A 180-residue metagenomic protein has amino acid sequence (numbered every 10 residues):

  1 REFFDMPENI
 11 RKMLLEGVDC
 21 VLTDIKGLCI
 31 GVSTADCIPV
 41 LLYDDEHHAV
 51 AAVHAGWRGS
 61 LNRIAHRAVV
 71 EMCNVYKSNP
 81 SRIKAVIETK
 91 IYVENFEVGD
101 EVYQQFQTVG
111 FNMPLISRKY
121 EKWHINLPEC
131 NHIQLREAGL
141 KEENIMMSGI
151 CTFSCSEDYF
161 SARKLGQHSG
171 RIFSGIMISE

Functional and structural regions predicted by a protein language model:
R1-E180: Active-site microenvironment for binding and transforming phosphate-containing groups
